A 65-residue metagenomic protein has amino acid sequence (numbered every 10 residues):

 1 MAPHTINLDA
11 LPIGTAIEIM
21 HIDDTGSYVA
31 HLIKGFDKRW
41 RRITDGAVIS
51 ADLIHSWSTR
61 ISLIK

Functional and structural regions predicted by a protein language model:
M1-L11: Mixed-charge, Lys/Arg-rich low-complexity intrinsically disordered regions
D9-D23: Amphipathic alpha-helical oligomerization segments
I13-A16, D37, S58: Intrinsic disorder/low-complexity segments in short proteins, especially the signal peptide and propeptide regions
I22-A51: Basic/aromatic-rich interaction segments and small domains that mediate binding to polyanionic partners
I43-K65: Intrinsically disordered, low-complexity, charged/polar segments
